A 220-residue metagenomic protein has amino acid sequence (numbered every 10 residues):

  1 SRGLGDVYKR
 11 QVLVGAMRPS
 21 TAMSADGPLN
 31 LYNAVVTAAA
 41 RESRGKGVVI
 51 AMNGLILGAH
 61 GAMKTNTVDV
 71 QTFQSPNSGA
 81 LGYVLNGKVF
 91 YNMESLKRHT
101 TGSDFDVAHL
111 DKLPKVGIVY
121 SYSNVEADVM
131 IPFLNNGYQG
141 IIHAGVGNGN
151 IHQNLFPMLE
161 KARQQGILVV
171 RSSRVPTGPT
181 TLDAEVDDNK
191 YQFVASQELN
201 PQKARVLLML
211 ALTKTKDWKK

Functional and structural regions predicted by a protein language model:
S1-Y8: Short, small-residue-biased leader/transition segments that mark boundaries at the very start of proteins
G5, E42, E160-Q164: Anion (oxyanion) recognition and catalysis
K9-R10, Y138-Q139, G166-L168: Loop/turn elements at helix/coil->beta-strand transitions in domains of secreted/extracellular proteins
K9-S20, D187-Q192: Glycine/charged-rich beta-loop-alpha catalytic/anionic-binding loops adjacent to active sites
V12-G15, V49-N53, Y120, A144 (+1 more regions): Short beta-strand segments
L13-N86: Internal gly/pro-rich beta-alpha loop/helix module that stabilizes soluble enzyme cofactors or their anionic handles
G58-H143, N148: Accessory alpha-helical/coil subdomains and C-terminal extensions that flank or cap enzyme catalytic cores
N148-K220: C-terminal non-catalytic interaction/assembly regions of soluble proteins
